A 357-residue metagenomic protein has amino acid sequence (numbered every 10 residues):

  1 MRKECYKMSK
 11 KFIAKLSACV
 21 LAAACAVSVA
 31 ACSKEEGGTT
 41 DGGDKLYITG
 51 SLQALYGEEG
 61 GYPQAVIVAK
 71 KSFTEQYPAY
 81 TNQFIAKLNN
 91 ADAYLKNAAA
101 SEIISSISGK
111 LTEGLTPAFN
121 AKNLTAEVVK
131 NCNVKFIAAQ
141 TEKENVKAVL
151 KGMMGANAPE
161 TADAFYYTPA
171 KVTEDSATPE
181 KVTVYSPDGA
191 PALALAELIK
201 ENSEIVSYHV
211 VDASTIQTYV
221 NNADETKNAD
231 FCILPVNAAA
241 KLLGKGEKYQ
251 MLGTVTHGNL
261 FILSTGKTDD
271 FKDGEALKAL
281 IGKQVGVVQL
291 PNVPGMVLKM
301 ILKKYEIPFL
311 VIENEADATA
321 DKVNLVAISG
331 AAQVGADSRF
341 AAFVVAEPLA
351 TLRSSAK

Functional and structural regions predicted by a protein language model:
M1-T40, V66-I67, F84-A91, I103 (+6 more regions): Gram-positive cell-envelope targeting signals
R2, S9, C19-L21, S28-K34 (+1 more regions): N-terminal hydrophobic or amphipathic helices and topogenic motifs
E36-G42, P179-E201, F261, T265-S355: Bilobed "Venus flytrap"/periplasmic-binding protein-like clamshell domains and structurally analogous long
E36-S106, V236-A238, K322, V326-K357: Pocket-lining segment of extracytoplasmic ligand-binding domains
L46-P63, V182-T183, E247-V255, A276 (+1 more regions): A structural signal for short loop-to-beta-strand junctions that line the ligand-binding cleft of periplasmic/secreted
G60-E75, M251-K272: Hydrophobic/proline-rich hinge and linker segments of small-molecule sensing/allosteric domains, predominantly
T74-A156: Secondary-structure end/capping motifs
A229-F231, Q250-M251, A341-A342: Short, Asp-centered acidic motifs that coordinate Mg2+ and/or phosphate in catalytic or ligand-binding sites
